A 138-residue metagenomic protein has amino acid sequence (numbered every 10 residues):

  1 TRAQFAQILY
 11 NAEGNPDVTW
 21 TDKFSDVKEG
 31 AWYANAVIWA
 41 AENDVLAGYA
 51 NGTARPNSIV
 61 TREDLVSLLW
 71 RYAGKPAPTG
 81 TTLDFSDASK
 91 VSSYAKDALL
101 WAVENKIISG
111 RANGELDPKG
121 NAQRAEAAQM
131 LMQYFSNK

Functional and structural regions predicted by a protein language model:
R2-N35, E42-V66, R71-K96, S109-A122 (+1 more regions): Feature responds to low-complexity, polar/acidic, surface-exposed segments characteristic of secreted/exported proteins
